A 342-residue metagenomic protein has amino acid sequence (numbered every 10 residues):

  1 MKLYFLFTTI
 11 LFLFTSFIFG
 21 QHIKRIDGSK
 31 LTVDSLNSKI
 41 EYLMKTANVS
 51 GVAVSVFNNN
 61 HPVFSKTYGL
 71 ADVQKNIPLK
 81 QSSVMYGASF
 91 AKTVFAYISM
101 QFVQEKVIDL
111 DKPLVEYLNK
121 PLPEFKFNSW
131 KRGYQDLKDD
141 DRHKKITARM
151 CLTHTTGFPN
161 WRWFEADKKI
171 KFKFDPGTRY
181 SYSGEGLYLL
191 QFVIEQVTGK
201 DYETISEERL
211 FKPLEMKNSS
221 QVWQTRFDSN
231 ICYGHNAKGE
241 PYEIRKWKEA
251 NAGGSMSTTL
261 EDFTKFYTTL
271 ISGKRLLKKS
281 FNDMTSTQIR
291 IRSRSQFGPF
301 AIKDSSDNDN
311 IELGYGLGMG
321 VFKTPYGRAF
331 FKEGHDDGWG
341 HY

Functional and structural regions predicted by a protein language model:
M1-K24: Bacterial Sec-dependent N-terminal signal peptides
D27-M85, V107-D109, S129-K131, F164-K173 (+1 more regions): Short, conserved catalytic-motif segment at the N-terminal edge
I40, V54, N60, K92-F95 (+8 more regions): Residue-level preference for non-acidic, small/hydrophobic
Y42-S55, K75-F125, G133-R149, F174-G186 (+1 more regions): Short active-site loop at a secondary-structure junction that contains or immediately precedes the catalytic residue(s)
D72, F125-D336: Short, surface-exposed loop or secondary-structure junction motifs that flank catalytic or metal-binding residues
D337-Y342: Short, surface-exposed coil-to-beta transition loops
